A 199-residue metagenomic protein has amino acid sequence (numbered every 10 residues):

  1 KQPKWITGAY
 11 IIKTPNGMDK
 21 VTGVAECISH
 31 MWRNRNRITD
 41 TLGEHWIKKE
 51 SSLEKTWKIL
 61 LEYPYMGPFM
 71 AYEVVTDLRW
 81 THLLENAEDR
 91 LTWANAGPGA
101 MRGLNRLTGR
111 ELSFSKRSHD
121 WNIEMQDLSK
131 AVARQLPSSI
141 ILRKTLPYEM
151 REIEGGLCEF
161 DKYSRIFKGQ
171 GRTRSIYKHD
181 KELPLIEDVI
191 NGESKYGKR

Functional and structural regions predicted by a protein language model:
K1-T22, R199: Structure-specific DNA junction-binding interface
K13-P64: Helix-hairpin-helix/helix-loop-helix acidic hairpins
P15-M18, T39-D40, K48-K49, E111-I123 (+1 more regions): Intrinsically disordered, low-complexity coil segments
K58, V74-V75: Long, contiguous internal "core" modules enriched in hydrophobic/ aromatic residues
V75, R79-S138: Phosphate-backbone recognition surface of nucleic-acid-processing proteins
L136-R199: Low-complexity, acidic/Ser/Thr- and charged residue-rich accessory regions of DNA metabolism proteins
